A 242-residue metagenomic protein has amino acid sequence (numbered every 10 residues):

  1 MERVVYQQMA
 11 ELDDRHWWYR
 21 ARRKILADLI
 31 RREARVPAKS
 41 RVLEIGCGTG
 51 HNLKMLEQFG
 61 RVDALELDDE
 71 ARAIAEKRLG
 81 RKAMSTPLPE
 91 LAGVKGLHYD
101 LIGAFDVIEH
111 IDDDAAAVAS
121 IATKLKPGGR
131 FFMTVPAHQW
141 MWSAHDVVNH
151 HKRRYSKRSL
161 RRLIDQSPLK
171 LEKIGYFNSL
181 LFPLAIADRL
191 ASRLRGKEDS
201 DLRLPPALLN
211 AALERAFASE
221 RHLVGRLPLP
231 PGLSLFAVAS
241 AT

Functional and structural regions predicted by a protein language model:
M1-F105, A115-V118, L202, L223 (+1 more regions): Conserved N-terminal segment of class I S-adenosyl-L-methionine
V4, G93, L181-T242: A C-terminal cap/extension of S-adenosyl-L-methionine-dependent methyltransferases that defines the acceptor-substrate
A10-E11, F131-R153, K157-D165: Short, glycine-/aromatic-enriched active-site segment of Class I SAM-dependent methyltransferases
E57, E76, D112, K126 (+2 more regions): Short conserved AdoMet
F105-I108, T134: Residues lining the SAM
A115-R130: A short glycine-rich, Lys/Arg-flanked "PGG" loop and its adjoining helix->strand segment in the class I
L169-S179: Conserved S-adenosyl-L-methionine
